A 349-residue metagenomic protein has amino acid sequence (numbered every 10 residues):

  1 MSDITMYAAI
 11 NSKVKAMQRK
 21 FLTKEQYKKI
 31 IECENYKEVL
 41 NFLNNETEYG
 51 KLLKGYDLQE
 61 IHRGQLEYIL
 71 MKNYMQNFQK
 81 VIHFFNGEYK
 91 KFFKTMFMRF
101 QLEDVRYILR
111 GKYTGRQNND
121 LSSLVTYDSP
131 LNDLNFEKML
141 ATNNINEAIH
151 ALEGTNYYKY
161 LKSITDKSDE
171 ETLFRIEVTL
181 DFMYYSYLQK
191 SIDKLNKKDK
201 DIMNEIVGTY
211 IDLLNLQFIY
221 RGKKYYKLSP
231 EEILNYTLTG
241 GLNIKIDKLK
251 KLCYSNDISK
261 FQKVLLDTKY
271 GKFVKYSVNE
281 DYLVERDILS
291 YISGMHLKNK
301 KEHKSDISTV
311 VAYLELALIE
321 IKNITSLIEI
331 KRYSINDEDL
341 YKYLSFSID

Functional and structural regions predicted by a protein language model:
M1-D349: N-terminal domain-start signal
